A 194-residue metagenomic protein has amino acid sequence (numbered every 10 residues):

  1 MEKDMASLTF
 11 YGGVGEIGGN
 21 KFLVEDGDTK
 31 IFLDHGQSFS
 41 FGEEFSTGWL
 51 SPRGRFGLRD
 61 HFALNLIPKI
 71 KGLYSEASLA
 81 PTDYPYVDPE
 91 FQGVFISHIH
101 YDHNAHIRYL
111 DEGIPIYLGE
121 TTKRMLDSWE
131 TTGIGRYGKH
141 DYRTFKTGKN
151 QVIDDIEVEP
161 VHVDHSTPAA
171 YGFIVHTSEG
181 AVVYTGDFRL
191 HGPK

Functional and structural regions predicted by a protein language model:
E2-E16, N20-G93, D102-K194: His/Asp/Glu-rich metal-coordinating catalytic cores of metallo-dependent phosphodiesterases/hydrolases acting on
I96: An N-terminally biased module of ancient metal coordination in phosphate/nucleic-acid-related enzymes
